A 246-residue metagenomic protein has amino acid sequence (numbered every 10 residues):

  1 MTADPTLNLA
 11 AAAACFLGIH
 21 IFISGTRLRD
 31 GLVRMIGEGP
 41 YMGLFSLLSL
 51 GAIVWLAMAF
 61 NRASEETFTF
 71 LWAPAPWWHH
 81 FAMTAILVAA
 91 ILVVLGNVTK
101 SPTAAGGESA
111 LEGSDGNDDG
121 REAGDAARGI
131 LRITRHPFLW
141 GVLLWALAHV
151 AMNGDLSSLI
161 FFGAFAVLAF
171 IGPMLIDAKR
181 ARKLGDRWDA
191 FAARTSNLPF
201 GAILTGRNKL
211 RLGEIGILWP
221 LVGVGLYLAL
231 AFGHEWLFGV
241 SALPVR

Functional and structural regions predicted by a protein language model:
M1-A3, R34-M35, A73-P74, N117-R121 (+1 more regions): Helix-boundary and loop/linker segments of multi-pass membrane transporters
A3-T6, A10, G39-G43, W72-M83 (+2 more regions): Membrane-water interface of alpha-helical transmembrane segments
P5-A13, G39-W55, R132: Alpha-helical transmembrane segments of integral membrane proteins, especially early/N-terminal helices
N8-G18, R135-R246: Hydrophobic transmembrane alpha-helices
I19-G25, I91-L111, L175-A190: Membrane-water interface of transmembrane alpha-helices
I21-P40: Membrane-interface helix-loop junction between the first two transmembrane segments
R29-L32, R62-A75, W236-V245: Membrane-interface helix termini and inter-helical loops of multi-pass transporters
L48-L131: Portal/gating segments that form or line small-molecule/metal binding sites
